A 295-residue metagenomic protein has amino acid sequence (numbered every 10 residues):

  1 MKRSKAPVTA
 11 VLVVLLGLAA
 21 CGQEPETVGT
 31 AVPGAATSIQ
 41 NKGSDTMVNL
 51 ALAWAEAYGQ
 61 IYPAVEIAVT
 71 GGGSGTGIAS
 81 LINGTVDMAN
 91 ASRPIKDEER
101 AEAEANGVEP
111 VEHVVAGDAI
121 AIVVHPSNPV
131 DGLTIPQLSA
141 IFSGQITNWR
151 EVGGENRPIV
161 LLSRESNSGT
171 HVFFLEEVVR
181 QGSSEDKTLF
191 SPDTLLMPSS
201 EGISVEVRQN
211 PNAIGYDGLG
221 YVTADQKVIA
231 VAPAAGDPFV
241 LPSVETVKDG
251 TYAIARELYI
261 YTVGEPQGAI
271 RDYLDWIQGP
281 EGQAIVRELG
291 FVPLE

Functional and structural regions predicted by a protein language model:
M1-V8: Bacterial N-terminal signal peptides that target proteins for export
T9-V14: Hydrophobic helical h-region of N-terminal Sec-dependent signal peptides in bacterial secretory/periplasmic proteins
C21-E295: Exported/periplasmic ABC-transporter solute-binding proteins
